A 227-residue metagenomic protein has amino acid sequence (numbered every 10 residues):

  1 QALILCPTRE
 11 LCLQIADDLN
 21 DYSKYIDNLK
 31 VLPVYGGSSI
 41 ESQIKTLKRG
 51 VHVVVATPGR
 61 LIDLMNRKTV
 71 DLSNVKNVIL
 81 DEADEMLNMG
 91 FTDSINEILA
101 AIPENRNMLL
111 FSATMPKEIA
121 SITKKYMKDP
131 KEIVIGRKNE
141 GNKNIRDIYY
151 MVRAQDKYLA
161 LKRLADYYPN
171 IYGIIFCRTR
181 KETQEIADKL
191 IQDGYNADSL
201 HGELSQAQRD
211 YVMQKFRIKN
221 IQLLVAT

Functional and structural regions predicted by a protein language model:
Q1-T227: Conserved helicase RecA-like core
